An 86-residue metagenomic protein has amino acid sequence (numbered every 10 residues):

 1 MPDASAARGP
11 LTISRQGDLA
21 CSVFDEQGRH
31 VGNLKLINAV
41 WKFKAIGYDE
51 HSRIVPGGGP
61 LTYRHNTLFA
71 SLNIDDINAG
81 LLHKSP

Functional and structural regions predicted by a protein language model:
M1-G17, N38-V40, K44-P86: Mixed-charge, Lys/Arg-enriched low-complexity segments
C21-D25: Conserved beta-hairpin
V31-L34, I46: Intrinsically disordered, low-complexity proline/glycine-rich segments
